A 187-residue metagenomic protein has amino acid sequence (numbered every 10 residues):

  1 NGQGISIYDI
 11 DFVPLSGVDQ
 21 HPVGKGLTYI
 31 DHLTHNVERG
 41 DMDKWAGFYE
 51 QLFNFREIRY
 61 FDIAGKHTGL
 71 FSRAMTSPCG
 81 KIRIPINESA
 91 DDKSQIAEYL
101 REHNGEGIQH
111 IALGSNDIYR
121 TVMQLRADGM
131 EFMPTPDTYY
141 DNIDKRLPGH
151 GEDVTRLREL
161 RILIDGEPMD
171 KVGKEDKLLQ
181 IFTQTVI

Functional and structural regions predicted by a protein language model:
N1-I58, K66-I187: Glyoxalase I/VOC metalloenzyme domain signal
D62: Active-site and NAD+-binding cores of ADP-ribose-processing enzymes
